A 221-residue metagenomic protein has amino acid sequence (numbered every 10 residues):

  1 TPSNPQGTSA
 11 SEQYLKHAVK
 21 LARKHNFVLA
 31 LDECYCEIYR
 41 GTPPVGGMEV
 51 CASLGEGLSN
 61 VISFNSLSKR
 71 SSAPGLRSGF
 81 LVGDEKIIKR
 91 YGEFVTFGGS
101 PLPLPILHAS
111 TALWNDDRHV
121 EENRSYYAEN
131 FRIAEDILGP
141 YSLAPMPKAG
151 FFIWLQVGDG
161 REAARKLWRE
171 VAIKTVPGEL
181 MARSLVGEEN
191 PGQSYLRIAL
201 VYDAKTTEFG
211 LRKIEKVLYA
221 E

Functional and structural regions predicted by a protein language model:
T1-E221: PLP-dependent class I/II
